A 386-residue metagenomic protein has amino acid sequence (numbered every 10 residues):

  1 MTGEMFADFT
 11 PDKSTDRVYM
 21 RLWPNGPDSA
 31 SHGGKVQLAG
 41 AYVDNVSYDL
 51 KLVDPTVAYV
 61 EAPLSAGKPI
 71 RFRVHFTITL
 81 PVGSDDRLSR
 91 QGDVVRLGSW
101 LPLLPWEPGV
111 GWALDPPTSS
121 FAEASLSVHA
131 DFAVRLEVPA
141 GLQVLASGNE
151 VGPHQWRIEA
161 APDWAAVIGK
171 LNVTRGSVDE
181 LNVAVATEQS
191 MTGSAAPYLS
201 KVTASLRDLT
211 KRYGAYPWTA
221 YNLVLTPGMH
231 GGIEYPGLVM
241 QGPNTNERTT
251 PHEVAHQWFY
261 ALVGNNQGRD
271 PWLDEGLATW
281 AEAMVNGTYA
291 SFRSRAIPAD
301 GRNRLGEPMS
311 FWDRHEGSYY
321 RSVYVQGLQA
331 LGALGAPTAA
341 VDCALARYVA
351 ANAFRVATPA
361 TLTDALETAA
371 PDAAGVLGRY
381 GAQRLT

Functional and structural regions predicted by a protein language model:
T2-P27: Ligand-binding face of N-terminal immunoglobulin V-set domains in extracellular IgSF glycoproteins
F6, F72-D163: Extended, low-hydrophobicity, Ser/Thr/Pro/Gly-biased non-transmembrane segments
P24-G34, L142-V144: Short aromatic-acidic-glycine turn motif
S29-D93: A surface-exposed beta-strand-loop module
P63-S65, P69, R73-H75, A122-L145 (+4 more regions): Zn2+-dependent metallopeptidase catalytic core
S119-S125, M191-A196, N266, R314-R321 (+1 more regions): Active-site rim elements
V134, N172-D270: Juxtacatalytic substrate-recognition/specificity segment
R269-A336, A346, N352-R355, A370 (+1 more regions): Acidic/His/Gly-enriched intrinsically disordered linker/tail segments that often contain short helix/coil "MoRF-like"
